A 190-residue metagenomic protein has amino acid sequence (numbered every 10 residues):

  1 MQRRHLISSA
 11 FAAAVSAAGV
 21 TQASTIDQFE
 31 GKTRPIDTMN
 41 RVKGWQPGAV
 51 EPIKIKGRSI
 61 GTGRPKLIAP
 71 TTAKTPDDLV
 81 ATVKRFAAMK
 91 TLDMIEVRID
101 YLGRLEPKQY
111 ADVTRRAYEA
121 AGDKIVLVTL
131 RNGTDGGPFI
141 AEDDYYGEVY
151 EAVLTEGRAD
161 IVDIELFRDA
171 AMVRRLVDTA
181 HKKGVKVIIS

Functional and structural regions predicted by a protein language model:
H5-T25: N-terminal export signals
I26-P76: N-terminal amphipathic alpha-helix/helix-capping segment at the start of soluble metabolic enzymes
P65-V80, G133-D143: Active-site mouth loops of central-metabolism enzymes
R85-D100: Catalytic domains of carbohydrate-active enzymes, especially glycoside hydrolases
R98-D100, A159-A170, I188-S190: Catalytic beta/alpha-barrel core
R104-T114, L166-A180: Active-site-adjacent beta->alpha loops and helix N-cap segments on the catalytic face of soluble alpha/beta enzymes
Y110-R131: Alpha-helix-loop-beta-strand connector modules within alpha/beta enzyme cores
V128, T134-T155: Glycine/small-residue-rich loop that forms an oxyanion/phosphate-binding "nest" at active or ligand-binding sites
